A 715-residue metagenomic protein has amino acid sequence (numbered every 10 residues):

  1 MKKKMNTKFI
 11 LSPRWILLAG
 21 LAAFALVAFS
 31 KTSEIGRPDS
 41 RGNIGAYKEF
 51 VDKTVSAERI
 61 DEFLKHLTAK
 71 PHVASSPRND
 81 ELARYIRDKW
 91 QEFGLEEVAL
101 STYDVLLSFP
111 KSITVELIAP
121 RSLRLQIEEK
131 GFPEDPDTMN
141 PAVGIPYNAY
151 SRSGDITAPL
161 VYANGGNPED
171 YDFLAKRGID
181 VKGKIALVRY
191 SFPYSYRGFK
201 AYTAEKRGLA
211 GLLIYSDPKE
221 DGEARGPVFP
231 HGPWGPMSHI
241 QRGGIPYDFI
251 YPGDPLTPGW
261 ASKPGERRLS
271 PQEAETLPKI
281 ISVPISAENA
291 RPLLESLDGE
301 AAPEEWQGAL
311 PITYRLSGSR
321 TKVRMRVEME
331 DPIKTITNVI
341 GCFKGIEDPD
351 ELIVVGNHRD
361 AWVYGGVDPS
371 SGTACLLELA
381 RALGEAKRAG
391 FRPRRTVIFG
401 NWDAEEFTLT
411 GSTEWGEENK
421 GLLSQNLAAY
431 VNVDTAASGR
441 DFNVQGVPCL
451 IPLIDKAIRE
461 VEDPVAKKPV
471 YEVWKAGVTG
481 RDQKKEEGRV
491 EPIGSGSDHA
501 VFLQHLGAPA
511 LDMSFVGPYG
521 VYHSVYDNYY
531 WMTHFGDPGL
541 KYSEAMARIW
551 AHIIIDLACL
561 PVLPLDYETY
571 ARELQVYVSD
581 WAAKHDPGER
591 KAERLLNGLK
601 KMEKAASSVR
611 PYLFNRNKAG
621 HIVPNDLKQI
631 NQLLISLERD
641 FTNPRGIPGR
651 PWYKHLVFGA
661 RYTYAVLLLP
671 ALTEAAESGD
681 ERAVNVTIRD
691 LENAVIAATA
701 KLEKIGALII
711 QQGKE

Functional and structural regions predicted by a protein language model:
K4-A19: N-terminal Sec-pathway targeting helices
A28, G36-R37, R41-E49, K65-K182 (+3 more regions): Noncatalytic luminal/extracellular "stalk/propeptide" segments of secretory-pathway proteins
A46-T54, T68-P77, P146-S151, Y162 (+12 more regions): Second-shell loop/turn segments in exported
V55, P236-A301, D348, D403-T533 (+5 more regions): Metal-dependent peptidase/peptidase-like ectodomains
T138-F173, Y251-V367, R381, E385-A389: Soluble metallo-hydrolase cores and metallopeptidase-like ectodomains found primarily in the secretory/periplasmic
L160-G235, I346-L352, W362, L377-E378 (+2 more regions): A conserved hydrophobic secondary-structure block that centers on an alpha-helix together with its immediately flanking
P218, V339, V355-L409, E414 (+1 more regions): Alpha-helical metal-binding/catalytic segments enriched in His/Glu/Asp
P518, E544, R548-E715: C-terminal non-catalytic alpha-helical accessory regions
